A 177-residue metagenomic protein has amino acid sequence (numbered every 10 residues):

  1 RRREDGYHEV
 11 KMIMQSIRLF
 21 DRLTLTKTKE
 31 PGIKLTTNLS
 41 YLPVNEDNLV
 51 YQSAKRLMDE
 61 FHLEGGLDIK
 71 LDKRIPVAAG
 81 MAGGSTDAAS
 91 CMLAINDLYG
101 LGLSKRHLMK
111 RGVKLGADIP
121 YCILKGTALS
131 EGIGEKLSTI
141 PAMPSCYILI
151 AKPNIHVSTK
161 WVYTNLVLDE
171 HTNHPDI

Functional and structural regions predicted by a protein language model:
R1-A79, N96-M109, M143, K152-I155: ATP-binding N-lobe of GHMP and related small-molecule kinases
R1-I13, L101-I177: ATP-dependent small-molecule kinase catalytic core of the GHMP/sugar-kinase superfamily and closely related
K34-L35, M81, T159-T164: Short, charged, solvent-exposed linker or helix-capping segments at domain edges/interfaces that act as flexible hinges
Q52-S53, T86, I148, D176: Short, charged/polar low-complexity linear motifs in solvent-exposed/disordered segments
A79-G83, L124: Short, conserved acidic/polar surface loops in the N-terminal third of protein domains
G84-Y99: Short, small-residue alpha-helix embedded
